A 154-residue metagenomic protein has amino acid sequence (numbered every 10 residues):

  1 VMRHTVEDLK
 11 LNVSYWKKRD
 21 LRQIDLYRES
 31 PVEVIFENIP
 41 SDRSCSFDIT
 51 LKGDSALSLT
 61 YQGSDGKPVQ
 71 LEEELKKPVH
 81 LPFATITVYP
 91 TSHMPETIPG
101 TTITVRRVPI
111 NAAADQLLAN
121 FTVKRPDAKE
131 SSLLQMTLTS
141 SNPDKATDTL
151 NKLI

Functional and structural regions predicted by a protein language model:
M2-R3, T147: Generic structural signal for individual residues within well-ordered alpha-helical segments across diverse proteins
R3, D8-E96: Alpha-helical transmembrane helix bundles of large polytopic membrane transport and channel proteins
D25-Y27, H93, T97-P99, T122 (+2 more regions): Alpha-helical context
S46, T102, N120: A residue-level signal for beta-strand positions that form part of recognition/binding surfaces within mature
S55-K67, R106-I154: Soluble oligomerization/assembly scaffold segments of membrane-associated complexes
E72-L117, K129, T139, T149: Charged substrate-recognition surface patches at the periphery of nucleic-acid/ligand-binding domains
